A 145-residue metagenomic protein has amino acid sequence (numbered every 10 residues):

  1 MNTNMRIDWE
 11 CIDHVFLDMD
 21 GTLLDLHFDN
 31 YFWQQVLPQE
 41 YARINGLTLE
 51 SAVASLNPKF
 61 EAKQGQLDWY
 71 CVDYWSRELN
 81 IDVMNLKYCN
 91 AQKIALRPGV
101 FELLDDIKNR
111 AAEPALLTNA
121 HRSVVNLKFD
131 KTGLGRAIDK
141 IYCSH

Functional and structural regions predicted by a protein language model:
M1-T3: Short coil-to-helix leader/linker segments, especially the first N-terminal amphipathic alpha-helix with its helix
R6-E102, D106, R110, H121-N126: N-terminal helical cap/lid subdomain that shapes the substrate entry/recognition surface in HAD-like hydrolases
A115, H121-H145: Substrate-recognition "cap/lid" segment bordering the active-site pocket of phosphatases
